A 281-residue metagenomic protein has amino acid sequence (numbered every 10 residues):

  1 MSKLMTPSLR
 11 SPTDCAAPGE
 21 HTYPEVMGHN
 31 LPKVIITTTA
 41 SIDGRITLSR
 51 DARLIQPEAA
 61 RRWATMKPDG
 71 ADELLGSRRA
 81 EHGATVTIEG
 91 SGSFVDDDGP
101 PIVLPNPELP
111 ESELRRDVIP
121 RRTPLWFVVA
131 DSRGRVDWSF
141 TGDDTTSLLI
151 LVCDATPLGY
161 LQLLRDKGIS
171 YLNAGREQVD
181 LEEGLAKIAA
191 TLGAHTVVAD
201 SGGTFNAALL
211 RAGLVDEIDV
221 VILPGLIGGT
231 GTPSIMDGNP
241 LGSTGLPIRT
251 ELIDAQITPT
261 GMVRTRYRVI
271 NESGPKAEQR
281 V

Functional and structural regions predicted by a protein language model:
S2-V281: Enzymes that bind and transform nitrogen-containing heteroaromatic metabolites
